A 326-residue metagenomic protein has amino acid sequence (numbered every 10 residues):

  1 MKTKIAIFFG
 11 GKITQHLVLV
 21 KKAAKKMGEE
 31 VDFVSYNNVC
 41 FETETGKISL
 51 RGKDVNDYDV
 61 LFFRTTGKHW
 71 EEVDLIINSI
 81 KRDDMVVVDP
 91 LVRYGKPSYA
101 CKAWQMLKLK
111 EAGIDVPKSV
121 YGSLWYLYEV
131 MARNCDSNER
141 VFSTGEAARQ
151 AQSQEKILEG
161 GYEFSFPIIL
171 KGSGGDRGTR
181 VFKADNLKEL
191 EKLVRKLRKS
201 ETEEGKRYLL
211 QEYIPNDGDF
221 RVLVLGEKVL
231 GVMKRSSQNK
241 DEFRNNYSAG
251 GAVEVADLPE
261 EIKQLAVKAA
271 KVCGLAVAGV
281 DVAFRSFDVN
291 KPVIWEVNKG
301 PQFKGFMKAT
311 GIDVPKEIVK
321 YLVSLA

Functional and structural regions predicted by a protein language model:
M1-V88, S123-Y126, E139, Q150: ATP-binding N-terminal substructure of ATP-dependent carboxylate-amine bond-forming enzymes
K2-G10, V20, R51, V55-N56 (+4 more regions): Active-site nucleotide/adenylate-binding loops and adjacent lid/helix of ATP-dependent enzymes
F62-F63, V87-V92, K171-G172, E296: Short beta-strands and strand-loop turn motifs
G67, G178, N298-G311: Glycine-rich phosphate/pyrophosphate-binding beta-alpha loops
I168, L209, K228-G231, A278 (+1 more regions): Protein kinase-like catalytic core scaffold
R177-A269: Phosphate-binding site of ATP-dependent enzymes
V222-V224, N290-G305: A short beta-strand motif that forms the metal-chelation/ATP-contact edge of phosphoryl-transfer active sites
E242-I294, K316-A326: A long amphipathic alpha-helix within ATP-dependent nucleotide-binding catalytic cores
